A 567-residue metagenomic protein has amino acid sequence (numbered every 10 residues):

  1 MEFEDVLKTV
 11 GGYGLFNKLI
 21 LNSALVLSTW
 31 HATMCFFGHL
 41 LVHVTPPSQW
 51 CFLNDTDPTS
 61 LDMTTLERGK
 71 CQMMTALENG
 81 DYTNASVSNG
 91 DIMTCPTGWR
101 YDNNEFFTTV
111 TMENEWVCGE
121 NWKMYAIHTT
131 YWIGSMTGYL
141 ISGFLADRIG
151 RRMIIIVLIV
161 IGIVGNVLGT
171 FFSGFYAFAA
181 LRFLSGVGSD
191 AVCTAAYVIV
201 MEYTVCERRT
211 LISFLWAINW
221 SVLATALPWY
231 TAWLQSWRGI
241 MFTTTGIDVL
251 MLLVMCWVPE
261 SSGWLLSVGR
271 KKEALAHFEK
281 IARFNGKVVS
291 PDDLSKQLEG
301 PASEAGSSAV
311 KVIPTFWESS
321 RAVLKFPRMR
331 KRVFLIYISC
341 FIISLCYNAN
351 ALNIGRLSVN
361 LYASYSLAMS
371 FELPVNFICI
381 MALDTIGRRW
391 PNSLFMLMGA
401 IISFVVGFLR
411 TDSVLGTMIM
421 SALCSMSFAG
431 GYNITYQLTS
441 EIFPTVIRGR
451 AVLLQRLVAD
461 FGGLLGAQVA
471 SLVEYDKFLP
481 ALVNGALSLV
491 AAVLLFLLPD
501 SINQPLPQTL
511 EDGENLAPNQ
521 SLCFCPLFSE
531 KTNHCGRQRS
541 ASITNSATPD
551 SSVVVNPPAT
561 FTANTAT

Functional and structural regions predicted by a protein language model:
E2-L19, M73-W122, F284-L352, R356-L357 (+1 more regions): Flexible cytoplasmic loops linking transmembrane helices in multi-pass membrane transporters
A24, S28-F36, I133-S135, S189-T194 (+7 more regions): Glycine-rich segments within core transmembrane alpha-helices of 12-TM secondary carriers
T33, F37, R182, A217 (+2 more regions): C-terminal transmembrane bundle
V44-G90, P96, W233-S307, G485-K531: Central mid-sequence intracellular linker of multi-pass
P46, L145, Y230, A382 (+1 more regions): Hydrophobic alpha-helical transmembrane and interfacial-helix anchor sites in secondary transporters
F106-F107, M112-W116, Y131, Y176-D190 (+2 more regions): Hydrophobic core of transmembrane alpha-helices in multi-pass small-molecule transporters, especially MFS/SLC-type
G150, F171-Y176, G188, L234-Q235 (+1 more regions): Helix-breaking motifs and short loop linkers at transmembrane-helix boundaries and internal kinks in secondary membrane
M153-L168, Y176, I218, P391-V405: Structural signature of the two symmetry-related core transmembrane helices
